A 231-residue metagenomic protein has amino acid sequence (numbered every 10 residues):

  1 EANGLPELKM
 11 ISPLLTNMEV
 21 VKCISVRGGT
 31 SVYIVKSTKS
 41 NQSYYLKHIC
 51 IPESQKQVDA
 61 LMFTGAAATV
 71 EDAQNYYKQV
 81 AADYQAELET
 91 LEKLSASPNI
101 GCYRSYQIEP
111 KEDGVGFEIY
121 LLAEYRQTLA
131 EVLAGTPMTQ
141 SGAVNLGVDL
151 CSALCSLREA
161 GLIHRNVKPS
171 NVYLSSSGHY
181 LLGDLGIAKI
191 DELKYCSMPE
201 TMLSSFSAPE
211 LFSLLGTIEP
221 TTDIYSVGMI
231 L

Functional and structural regions predicted by a protein language model:
V35-Q85: ATP-binding glycine-rich loop module of kinase domains
C102-F117: Short beta-strand micro-motifs within the conserved protein kinase catalytic domain, predominantly in the N-lobe
D113-T128: Conserved short submotifs of the Hanks-type protein kinase catalytic core that shape the nucleotide-binding pocket
L146-G147: Activation segment signature within eukaryotic-like protein kinase domains
R158-L174: Catalytic-loop of the protein kinase fold
S197-L211: Conserved activation segment of eukaryotic-like protein kinases, specifically the C-terminal portion of the activation
